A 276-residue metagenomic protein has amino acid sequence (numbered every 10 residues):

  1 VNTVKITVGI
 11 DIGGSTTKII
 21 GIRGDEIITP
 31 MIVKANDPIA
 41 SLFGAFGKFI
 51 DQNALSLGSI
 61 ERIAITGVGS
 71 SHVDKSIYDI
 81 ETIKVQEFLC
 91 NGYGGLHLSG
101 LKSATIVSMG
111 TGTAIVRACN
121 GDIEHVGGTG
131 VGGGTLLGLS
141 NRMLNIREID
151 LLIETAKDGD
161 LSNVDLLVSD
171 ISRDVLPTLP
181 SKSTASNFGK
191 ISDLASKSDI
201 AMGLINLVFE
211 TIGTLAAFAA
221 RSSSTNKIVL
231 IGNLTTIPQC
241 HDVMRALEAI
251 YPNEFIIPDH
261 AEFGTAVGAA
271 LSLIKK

Functional and structural regions predicted by a protein language model:
N2, V73, D79-V107, G112-D122 (+1 more regions): Conserved phosphate-binding catalytic cores of ATP/NTP-utilizing and phosphoryl-transfer enzymes
T3-G44: Short glycine-rich, Thr/Ser-proximal phosphate-binding strand/loop in the N-terminal lobe of ATP-dependent enzymes
R23, I32-A35, D51-E87, A118-H125: Short beta-strand-loop/turn "lid" adjacent to the catalytic site in phosphate-handling enzymes
I65-H72, F218-L247, E262: Glycine-rich phosphate-binding loops at beta-strand->alpha-helix junctions
E81-F88, R245-V267: Conserved phosphate-binding/catalytic loops in two-lobed NTP-binding clefts
Y93-L98, L136-S140, F255-K276: Glycine-rich phosphate-binding/hydrolytic loop that grips phosphoryl groups
D122-L176: Glycine-rich phosphate-binding loop plus the immediately following alpha-helix
P177-K227, E262: Adenine-nucleotide phosphate-binding core of ATP-dependent small-molecule kinases
